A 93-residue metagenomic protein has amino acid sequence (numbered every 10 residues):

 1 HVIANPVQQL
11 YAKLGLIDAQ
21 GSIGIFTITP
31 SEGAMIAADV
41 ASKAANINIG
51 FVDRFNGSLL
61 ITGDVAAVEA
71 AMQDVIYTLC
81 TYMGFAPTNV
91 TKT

Functional and structural regions predicted by a protein language model:
H1-Y11, P87-T93: C-terminal low-complexity, charged extensions that often adopt amphipathic alpha-helices
V2, I25-G33, G63, A67: Catalytic cores of large soluble enzymes that bind and process phosphate-bearing ligands
V7-L14, A44-N48: N-proximal short alpha-helices
L10-T29: Short glycine-/aliphatic-rich beta-strand segments at the starts of folded cytosolic domains
A12-L14, A38, M72: Short, glycine/acidic-enriched capping/hinge loops at junctions between secondary-structure elements
I17-D18, F51-D53: Short, flexible turn/loop "capping" segments at secondary-structure junctions
I28-A45: Short amphipathic alpha-helix segments
K43-N48, R54-T93: C-terminal binding/interaction regions
